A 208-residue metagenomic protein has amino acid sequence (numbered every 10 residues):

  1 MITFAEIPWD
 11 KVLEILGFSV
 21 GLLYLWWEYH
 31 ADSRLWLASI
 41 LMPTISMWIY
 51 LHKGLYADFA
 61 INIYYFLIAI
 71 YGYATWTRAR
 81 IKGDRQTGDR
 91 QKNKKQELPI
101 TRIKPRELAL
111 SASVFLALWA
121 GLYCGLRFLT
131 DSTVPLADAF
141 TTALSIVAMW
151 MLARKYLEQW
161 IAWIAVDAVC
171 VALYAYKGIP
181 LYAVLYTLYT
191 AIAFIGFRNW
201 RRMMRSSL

Functional and structural regions predicted by a protein language model:
M1-A31, L35, M42, A79-G83 (+1 more regions): Polytopic alpha-helical membrane-helix bundles and their juxtamembrane interface segments in multi-pass membrane
V20-L23, H30, I45-W48, L67 (+1 more regions): Short amphipathic alpha-helical segments enriched in hydrophobics
Y24, Y50, Y56, Y64-Y65 (+3 more regions): Aromatic side chains
A31-R34, S46-Y64, R78: Helix-loop junctions on the outward
Y64-D84: Membrane-water interface of transmembrane alpha-helices
T77, K92-K95: Transmembrane-helix boundary and interhelical linker motifs in polytopic inner-membrane proteins
Q86, R90-Q91: Intrinsically disordered, low-complexity repeat/linker tracts enriched for polar/charged residues
